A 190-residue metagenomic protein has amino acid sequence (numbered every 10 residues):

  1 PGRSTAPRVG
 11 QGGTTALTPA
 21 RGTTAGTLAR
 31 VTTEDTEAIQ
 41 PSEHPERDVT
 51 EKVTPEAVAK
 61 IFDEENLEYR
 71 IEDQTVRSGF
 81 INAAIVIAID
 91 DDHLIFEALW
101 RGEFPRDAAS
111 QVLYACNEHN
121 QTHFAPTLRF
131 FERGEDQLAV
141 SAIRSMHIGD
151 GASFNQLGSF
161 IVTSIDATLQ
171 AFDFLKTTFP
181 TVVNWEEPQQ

Functional and structural regions predicted by a protein language model:
G2, G10-G13, G22, G26: Residue-identity detector for glycine
P7, L17, G26-A88, F131: Charge-rich, low-complexity N-terminal segments
T75-R77, L94, L138-V140: Hydrophobic residues embedded in beta-strands of well-ordered beta-sheets
I81-A115: Long, continuous compositionally biased terminal/linker segments
R101-I143: Short, internal acidic amphipathic alpha-helical interface segments that mediate docking to partner proteins
I148-F160: A short acidic/glycine-rich loop-to-helix N-cap element
F160, I165-L169: Helix-rich interaction surfaces within compact, conserved domain-sized segments that mediate assembly or partner
K176-Q190: Short, highly charged C-terminal tails/helix-capping segments
